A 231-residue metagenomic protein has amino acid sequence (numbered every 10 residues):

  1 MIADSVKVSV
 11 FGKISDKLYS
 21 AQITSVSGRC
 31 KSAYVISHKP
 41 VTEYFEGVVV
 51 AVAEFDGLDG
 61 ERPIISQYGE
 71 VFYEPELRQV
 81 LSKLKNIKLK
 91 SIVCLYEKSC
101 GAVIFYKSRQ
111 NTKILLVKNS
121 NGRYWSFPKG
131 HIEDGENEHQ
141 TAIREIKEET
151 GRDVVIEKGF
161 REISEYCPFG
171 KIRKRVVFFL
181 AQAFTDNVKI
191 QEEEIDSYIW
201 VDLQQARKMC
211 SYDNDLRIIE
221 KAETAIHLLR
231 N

Functional and structural regions predicted by a protein language model:
M1-L95: Hydrophobic N-terminal alpha-helices or hydrophobic patches in metabolic proteins across all domains of life
S15, G28-C30, K39-T42, R109-Q110 (+3 more regions): Short, charged/polar surface micro-motifs in flexible loops or helix N-caps
K85-Y96, K208, D213-N231: Charged phosphate-binding loop/patch that engages nucleotide di/tri-phosphates or the phosphate backbone of nucleic
K90-I114: Conserved N-terminal beta-strand and adjoining loop/helix that marks the start of the Nudix/MutT-like hydrolase domain
L95-E97, R109, N119, K171-R173 (+1 more regions): A generic fold-level signal
I104, L116, F178-Q182: Short, well-ordered beta-strand micro-motif
Y124-P128: Short small-residue beta-strand/loop micro-motif enriched in glycine and branched aliphatics
I132-R217: Unchanged
